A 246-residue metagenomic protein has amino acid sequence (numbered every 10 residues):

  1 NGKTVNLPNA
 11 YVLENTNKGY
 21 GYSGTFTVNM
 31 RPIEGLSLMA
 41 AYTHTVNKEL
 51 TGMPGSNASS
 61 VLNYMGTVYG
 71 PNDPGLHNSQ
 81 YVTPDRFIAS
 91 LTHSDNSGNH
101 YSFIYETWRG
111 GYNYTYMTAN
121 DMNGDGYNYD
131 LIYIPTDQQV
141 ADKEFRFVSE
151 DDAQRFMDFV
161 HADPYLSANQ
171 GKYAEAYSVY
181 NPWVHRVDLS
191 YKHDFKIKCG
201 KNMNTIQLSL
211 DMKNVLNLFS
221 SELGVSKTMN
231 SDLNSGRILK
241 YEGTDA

Functional and structural regions predicted by a protein language model:
N1-T115: Gram-negative outer-membrane beta-barrel transporters
P8, L216-N217: Generic, ordered loop/turn and secondary-structure boundary motif
Y20, T83, W183, N202-N204: Residue-level preference for beta-strand/loop junctions
A40, C199-N202: Extended hydrophobic-aromatic, low-complexity segments
G55-N72, N202, N217-D245: Extended hydrophobic/aromatic segments used for targeting, binding, or gating
G98-G200, Q207, M229-A246: Extracytoplasmic gating/loop element in the C-terminal half of outer-membrane beta-barrel translocons and assembly
M212-N214: Gly/Thr-rich phosphate-binding loop signature of adenosyl cofactor/nucleotide-binding cores
